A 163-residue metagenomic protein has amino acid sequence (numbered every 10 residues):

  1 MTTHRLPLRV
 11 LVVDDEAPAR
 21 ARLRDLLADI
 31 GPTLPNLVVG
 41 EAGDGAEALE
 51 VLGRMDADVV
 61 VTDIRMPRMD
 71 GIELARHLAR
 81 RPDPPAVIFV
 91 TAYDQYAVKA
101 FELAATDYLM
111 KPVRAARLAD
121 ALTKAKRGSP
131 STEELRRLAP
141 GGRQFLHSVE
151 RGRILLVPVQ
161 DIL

Functional and structural regions predicted by a protein language model:
M1-L8, T33, R137: Short, low-complexity, intrinsically disordered N-terminal peptides in bacterial proteins
T2-R5, R81, P140, L156: Short, flexible hinge/linker loops that cap or flank conserved catalytic cores
P7, T33-V38, P84-P85, A105: A generic structural signal for alpha->beta connector loops
P7-L27, V60: Conserved acidic segment of CheY-like receiver
L11, V39-G40: Conserved beta-strand positions in the Rossmann-like core of class I SAM-dependent methyltransferases
L27-T33: A short, Lys/Arg-enriched amphipathic alpha-helix followed by its capping loop at the start of a domain
D29, G43-R137: CheY-like receiver
T123-L163: Conserved binding/recognition cores within well-folded domains
